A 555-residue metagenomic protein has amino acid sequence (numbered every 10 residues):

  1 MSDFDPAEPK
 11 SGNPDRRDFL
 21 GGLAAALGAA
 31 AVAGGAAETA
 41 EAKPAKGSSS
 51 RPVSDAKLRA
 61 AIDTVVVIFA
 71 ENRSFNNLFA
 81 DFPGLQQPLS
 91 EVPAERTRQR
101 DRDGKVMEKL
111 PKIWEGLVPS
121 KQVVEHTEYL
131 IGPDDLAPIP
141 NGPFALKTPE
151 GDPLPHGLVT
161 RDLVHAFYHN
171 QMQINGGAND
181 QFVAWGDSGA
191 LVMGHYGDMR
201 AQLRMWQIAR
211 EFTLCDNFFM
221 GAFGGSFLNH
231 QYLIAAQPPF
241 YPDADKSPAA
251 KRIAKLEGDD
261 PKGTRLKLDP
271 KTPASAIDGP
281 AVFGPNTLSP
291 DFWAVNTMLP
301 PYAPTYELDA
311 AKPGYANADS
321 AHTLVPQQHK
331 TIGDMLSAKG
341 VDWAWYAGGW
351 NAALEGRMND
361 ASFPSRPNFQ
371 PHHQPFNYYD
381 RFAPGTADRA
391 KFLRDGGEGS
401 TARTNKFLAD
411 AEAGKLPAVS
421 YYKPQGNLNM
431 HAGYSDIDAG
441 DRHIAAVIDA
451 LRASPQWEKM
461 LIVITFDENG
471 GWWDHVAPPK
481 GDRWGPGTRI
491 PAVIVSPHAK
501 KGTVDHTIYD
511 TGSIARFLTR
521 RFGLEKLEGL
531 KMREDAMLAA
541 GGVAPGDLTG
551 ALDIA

Functional and structural regions predicted by a protein language model:
S2-A555: N-terminal pro-sequences and low-complexity stem/linker regions of secreted or lumenal proteins
